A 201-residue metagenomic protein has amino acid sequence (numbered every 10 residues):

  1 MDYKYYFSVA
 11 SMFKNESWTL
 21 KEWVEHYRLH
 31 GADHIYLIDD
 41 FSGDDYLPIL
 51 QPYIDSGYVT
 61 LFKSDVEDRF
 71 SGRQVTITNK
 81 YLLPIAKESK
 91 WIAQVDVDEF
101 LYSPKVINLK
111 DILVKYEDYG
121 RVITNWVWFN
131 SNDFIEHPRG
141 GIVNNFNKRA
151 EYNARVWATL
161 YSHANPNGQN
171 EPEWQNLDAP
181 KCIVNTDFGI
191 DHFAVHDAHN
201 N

Functional and structural regions predicted by a protein language model:
M1-E25: N-proximal low-complexity "stem/linker" segments adjacent to membrane-targeting elements
E25-H34: Short, acidic, metal-binding catalytic loop of nucleotide-sugar glycosyltransferases
D33, K90, G120: Short acidic/polar active-site loop segments enriched in Thr and Asp
H34-D39, T60-F62: Short hydrophobic alpha-helical runs that function as membrane-insertion/retention elements
D40-F41, F100: Conserved short acidic donor-positioning loop in nucleotide-sugar-dependent glycosyltransferases
D45-W91, S103: Active-site-proximal specificity loops/subdomain of glycosyltransferases
Q74-N79, S103-N201: Catalytic-site signature of metal-activated, phosphate-bearing donor transferases, centered on the GT-A/GT-A-like
